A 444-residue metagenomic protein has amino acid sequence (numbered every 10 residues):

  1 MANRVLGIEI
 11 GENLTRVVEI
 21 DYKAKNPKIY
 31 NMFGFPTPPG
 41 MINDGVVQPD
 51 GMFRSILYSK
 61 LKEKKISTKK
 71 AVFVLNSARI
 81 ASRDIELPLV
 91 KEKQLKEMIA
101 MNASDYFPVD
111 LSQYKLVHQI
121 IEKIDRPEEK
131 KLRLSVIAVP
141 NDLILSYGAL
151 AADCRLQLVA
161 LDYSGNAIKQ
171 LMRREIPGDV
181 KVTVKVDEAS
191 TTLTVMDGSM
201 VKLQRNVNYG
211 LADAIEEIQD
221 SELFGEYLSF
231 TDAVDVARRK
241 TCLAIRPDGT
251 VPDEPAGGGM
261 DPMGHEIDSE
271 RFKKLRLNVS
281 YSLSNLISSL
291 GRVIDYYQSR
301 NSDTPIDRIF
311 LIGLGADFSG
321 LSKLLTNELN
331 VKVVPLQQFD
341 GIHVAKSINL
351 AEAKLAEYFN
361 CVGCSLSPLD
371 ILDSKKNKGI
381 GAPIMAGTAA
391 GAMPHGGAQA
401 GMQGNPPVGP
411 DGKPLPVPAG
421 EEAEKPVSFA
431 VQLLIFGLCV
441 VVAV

Functional and structural regions predicted by a protein language model:
M1-V444: Hydrophobic/aromatic-enriched cytosolic interaction surfaces used to assemble or bind macromolecules
